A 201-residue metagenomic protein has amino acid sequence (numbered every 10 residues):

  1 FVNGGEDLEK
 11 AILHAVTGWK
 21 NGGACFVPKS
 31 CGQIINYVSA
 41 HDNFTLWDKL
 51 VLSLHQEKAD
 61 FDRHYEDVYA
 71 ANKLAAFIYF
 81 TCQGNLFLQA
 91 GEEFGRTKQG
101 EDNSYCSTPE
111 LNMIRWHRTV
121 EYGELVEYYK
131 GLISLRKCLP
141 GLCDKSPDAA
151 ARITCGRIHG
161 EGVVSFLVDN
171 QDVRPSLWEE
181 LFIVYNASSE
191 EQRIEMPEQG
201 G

Functional and structural regions predicted by a protein language model:
F1, V51, E127, G141-K145 (+1 more regions): A broad, low-specificity signal for short, low-complexity segments enriched in glycine/proline and polar/charged
F1-A90, F94, N103-Y105, N170-S176 (+1 more regions): Conserved alpha/beta catalytic core and glycan-binding cleft of carbohydrate-active enzymes
I35-Y37, N112, V164, Q192: A broad, low-specificity signal marking well-ordered, structured residues that form hydrophobic/aromatic
N72, T81-E101, L111-L181: Glycan-recognition and catalytic regions of carbohydrate-active enzymes
D102-Y105, P197-Q199: Short, glycine/charged-enriched secondary-structure capping and boundary segments
T108: Catalytic or ion-translocation cores adjacent to nucleophile or general acid/base/metal-coordination motifs in diverse
A187-G200: Surface-exposed beta-strand/loop patches in extracellular or lumenal glycoproteins
